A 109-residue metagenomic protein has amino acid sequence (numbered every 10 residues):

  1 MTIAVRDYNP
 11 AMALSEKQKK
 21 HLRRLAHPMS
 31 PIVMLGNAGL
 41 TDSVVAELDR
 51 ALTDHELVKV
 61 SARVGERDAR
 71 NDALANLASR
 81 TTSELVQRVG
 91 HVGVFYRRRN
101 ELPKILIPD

Functional and structural regions predicted by a protein language model:
T2-D109: Positively charged, polar, low-complexity stretches
